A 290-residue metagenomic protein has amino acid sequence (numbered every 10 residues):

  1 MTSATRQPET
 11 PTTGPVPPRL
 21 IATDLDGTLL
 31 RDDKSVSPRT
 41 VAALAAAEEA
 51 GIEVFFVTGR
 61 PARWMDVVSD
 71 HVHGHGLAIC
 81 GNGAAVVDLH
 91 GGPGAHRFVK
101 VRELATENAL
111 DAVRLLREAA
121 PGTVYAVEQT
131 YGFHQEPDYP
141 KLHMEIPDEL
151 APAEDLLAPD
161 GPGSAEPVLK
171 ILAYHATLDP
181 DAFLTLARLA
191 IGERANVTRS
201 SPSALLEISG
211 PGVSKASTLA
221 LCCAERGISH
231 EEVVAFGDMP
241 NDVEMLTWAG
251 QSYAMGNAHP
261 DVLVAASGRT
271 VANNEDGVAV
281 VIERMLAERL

Functional and structural regions predicted by a protein language model:
S3-A4, T10-L20, S37, S209-L290: Mg2+-dependent phosphoryl-transfer enzymes with acidic/Ser/Thr/Gly-rich catalytic loops
R6-F55: N-terminal glycine-/serine-/threonine-rich phosphate-binding loop
L25, G83, G237-M239: Active-site metal-binding loops of divalent metal-dependent hydrolases
G27, A47, T58, N82 (+4 more regions): Residue-level signal for inorganic ion chemistry
S35-L142: Active-site phosphate-binding/coordination module
G51-F55, G74-G76, K170, E231-V233 (+2 more regions): Short active-site oxyanion
V72-G74, G81-N82, I191-E193, W248-A249 (+1 more regions): Short, structured coil segments at secondary-structure junctions
A119-F236, P240-N241: Conserved acidic, metal-coordinating active-site core of Asp-based, Mg2+-dependent phosphoryl-transfer enzymes
